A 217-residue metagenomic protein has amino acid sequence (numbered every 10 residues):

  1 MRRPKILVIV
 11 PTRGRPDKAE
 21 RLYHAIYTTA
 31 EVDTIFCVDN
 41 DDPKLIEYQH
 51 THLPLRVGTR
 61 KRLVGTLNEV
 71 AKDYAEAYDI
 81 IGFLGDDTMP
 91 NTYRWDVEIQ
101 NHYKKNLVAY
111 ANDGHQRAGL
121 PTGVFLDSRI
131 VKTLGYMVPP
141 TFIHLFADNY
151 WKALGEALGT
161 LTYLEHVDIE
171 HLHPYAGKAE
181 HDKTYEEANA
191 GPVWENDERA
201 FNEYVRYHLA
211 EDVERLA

Functional and structural regions predicted by a protein language model:
M1-H24: N-proximal low-complexity "stem/linker" segments adjacent to membrane-targeting elements
P11, E31-P43, R56-G58: Short beta-strand/loop segment that forms part of the nucleotide-sugar
R21-D33: Short, acidic, metal-binding catalytic loop of nucleotide-sugar glycosyltransferases
N68-I80: Active-site nucleotide-sugar/metal-binding loop of Leloir-type enzymes
Y78-M89: Short beta-strand-to-loop acidic/aromatic patch adjacent to the donor-nucleotide binding site
Y93-A111: Conserved donor-nucleotide/metal-binding helix-loop-beta segment in metal-dependent transferases, i.e., the alpha-helix
L107-G123: Short beta-strand-to-loop element that shapes/binds the nucleotide-sugar donor at the catalytic cleft/hinge
N149-A217: C-terminal catalytic/acceptor-binding lobe
